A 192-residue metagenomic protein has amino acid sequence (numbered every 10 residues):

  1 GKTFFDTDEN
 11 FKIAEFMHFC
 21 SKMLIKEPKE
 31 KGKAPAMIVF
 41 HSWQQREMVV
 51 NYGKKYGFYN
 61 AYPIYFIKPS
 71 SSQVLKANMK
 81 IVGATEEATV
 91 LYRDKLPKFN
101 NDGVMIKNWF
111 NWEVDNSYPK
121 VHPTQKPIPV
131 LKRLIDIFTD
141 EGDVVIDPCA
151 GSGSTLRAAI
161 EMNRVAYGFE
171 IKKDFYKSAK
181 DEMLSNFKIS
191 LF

Functional and structural regions predicted by a protein language model:
G1-G168, K172-Y176: Core catalytic lobe of class I
A179-K180: Conserved SAM-binding loop
L184-F192: Class I S-adenosyl-L-methionine-dependent methyltransferase module
